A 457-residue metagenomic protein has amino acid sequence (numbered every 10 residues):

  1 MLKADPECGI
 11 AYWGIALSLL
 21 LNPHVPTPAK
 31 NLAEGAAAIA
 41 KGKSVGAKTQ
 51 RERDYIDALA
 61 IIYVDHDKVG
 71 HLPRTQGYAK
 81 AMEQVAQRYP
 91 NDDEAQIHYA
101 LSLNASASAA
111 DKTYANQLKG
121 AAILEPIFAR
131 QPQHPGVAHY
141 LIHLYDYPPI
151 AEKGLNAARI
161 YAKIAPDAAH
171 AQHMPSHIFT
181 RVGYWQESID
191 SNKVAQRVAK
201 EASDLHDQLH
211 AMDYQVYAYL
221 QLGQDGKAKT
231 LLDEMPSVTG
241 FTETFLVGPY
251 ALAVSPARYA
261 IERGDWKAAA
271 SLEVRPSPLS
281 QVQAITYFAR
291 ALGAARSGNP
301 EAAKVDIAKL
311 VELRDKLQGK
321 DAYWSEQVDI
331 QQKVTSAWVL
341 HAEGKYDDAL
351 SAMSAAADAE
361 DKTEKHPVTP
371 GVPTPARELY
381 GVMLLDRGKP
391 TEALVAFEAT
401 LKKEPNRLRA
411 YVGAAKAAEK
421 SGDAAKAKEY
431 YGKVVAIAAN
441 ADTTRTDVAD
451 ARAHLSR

Functional and structural regions predicted by a protein language model:
M1-A4, A86-R88, F128-R130, R159-D167 (+7 more regions): Solenoid-like repeat scaffolds
A4-D5, I15-T49, D57-P73, S106-A115 (+3 more regions): Inter-helical turn/loop elements of alpha-helical hairpins
E7-L19, A47-K68, N91-A109, Q131-Y145 (+6 more regions): Amphipathic alpha-helical repeat scaffolds of TPR domains
A16, L20, K30-A47, D190-R197 (+5 more regions): TPR/TPR-like (Sel1-like) alpha-helical repeat modules
L19, I61, L103, L144-Y145 (+7 more regions): Residue at a conserved register position within TPR or TPR-like alpha-solenoid repeats
